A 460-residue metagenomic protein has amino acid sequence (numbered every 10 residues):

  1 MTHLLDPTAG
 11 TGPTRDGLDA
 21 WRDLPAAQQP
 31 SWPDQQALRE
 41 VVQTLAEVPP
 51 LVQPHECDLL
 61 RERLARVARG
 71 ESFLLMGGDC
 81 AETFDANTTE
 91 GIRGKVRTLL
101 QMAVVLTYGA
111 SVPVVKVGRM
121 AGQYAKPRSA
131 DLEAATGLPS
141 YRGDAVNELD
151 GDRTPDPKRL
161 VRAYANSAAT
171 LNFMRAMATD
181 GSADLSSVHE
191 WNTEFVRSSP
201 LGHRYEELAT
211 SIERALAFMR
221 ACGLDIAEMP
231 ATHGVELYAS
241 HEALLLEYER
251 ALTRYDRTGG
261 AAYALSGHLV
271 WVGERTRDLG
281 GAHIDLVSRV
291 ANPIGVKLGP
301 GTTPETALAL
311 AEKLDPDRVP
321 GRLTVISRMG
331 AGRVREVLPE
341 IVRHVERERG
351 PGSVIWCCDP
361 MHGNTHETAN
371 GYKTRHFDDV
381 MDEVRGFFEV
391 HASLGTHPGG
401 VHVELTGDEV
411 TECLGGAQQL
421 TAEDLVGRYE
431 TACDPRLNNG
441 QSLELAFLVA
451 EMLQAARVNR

Functional and structural regions predicted by a protein language model:
M1, R347-P351, R460: Polar low-complexity intrinsically disordered regions
M1-A145: Long, contiguous, compositionally biased segments that the model treats as domain-scale units
R63, M102-V105, D285-L286, E312-K313 (+2 more regions): A generic secondary-structure signal
G78, G118-M120, G299, D359-M361 (+1 more regions): Anionic group-transfer/hydrolysis microenvironments
A81-E82, A86-G330, R375, G400-V401 (+2 more regions): Active-site-facing alpha/beta catalytic cores
V287, G352-V354, C358, R460: Generic low-polarity alpha-helical segments
P316, R322-I326, A331-W356, H362-T411: Non-transmembrane, aqueous-exposed alpha-helical and coiled segments at domain scale
